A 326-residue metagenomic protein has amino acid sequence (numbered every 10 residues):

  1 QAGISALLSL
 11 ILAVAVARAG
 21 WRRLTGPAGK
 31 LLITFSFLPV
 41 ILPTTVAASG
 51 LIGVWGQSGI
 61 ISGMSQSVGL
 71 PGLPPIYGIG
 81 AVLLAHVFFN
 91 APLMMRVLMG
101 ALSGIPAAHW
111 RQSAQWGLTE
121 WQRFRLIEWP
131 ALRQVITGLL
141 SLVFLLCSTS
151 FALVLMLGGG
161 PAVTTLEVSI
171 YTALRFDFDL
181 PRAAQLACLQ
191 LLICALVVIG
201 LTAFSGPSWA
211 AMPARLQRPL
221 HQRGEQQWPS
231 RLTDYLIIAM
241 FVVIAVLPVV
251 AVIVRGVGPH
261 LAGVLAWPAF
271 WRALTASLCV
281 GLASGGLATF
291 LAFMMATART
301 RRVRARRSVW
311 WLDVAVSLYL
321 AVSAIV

Functional and structural regions predicted by a protein language model:
Q1-S103, A131-G158, Q185-T202, P229-V257 (+1 more regions): Membrane-water interface segments at the C-terminal ends of transmembrane alpha-helices in multi-pass inner-membrane
G53, A152-F178: Glycine-rich helix-loop "coupling/hinge" segments at transmembrane-helix boundaries in multipass transporters
S103-L132, R302: Short helix-to-coil transition segments within interhelical loops that connect adjacent transmembrane helices
W110-R111, V168, P181, Q185: A broad detector of short, well-ordered amphipathic alpha-helices that serve as recognition/interaction surfaces
E167, L261, L274-A276: P-loop potassium selectivity filter motif centered on the GYG triad
G200-L236: Alpha-helical transmembrane segments of integral membrane proteins
P259-L265: A short amphipathic helical element positioned immediately N-terminal to and/or at the very start of a transmembrane
